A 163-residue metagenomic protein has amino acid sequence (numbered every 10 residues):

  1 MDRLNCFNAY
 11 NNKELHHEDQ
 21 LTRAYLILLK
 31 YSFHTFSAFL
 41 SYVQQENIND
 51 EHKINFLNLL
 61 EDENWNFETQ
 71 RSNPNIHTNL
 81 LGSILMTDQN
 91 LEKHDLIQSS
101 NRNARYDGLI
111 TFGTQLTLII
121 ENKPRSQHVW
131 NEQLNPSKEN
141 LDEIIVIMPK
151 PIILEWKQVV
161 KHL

Functional and structural regions predicted by a protein language model:
M1-L163: Charged, terminal alpha-helix-loop-beta segments that serve as non-catalytic nucleic-acid engagement and/or assembly
